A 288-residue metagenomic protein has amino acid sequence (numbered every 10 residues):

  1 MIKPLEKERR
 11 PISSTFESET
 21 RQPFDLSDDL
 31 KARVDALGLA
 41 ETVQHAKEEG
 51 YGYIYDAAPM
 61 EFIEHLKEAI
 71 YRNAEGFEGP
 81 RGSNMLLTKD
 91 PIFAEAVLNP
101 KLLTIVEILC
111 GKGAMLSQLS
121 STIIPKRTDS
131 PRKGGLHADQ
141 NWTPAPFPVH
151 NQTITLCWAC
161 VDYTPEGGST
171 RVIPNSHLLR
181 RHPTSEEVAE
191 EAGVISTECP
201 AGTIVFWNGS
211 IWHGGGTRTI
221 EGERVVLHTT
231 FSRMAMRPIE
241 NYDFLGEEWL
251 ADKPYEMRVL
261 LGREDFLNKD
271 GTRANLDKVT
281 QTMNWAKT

Functional and structural regions predicted by a protein language model:
I2, L179-I211, G216-T288: Conserved double-stranded beta-helix
I2-F147: Non-heme Fe(II)-dependent double-stranded beta-helix
Y53-I54, L156, V205-W207: Short hydrophobic-aromatic micro-motifs
P59-E61, I123-I124, N141, Y163-P165 (+3 more regions): Short, solvent-exposed loop/turn segments at secondary-structure junctions
M115, H150-Q152, E221-E223: A short, structural micro-pattern
L119-S121, L156-W158, L227-F231: A structural signal for short, well-ordered beta-strand segments
P131-E198, M236-L245: Catalytic core of non-heme Fe(II) oxygenases with the double-stranded beta-helix
